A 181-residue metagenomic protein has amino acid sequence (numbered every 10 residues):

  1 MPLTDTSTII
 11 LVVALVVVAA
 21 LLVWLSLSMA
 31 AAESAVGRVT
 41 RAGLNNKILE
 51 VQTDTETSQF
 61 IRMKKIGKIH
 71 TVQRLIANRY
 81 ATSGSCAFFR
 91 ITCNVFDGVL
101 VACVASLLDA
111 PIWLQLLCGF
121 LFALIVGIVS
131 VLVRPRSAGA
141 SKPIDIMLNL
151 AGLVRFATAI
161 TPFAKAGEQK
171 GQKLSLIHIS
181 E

Functional and structural regions predicted by a protein language model:
M1-L176, S180: Membrane-embedded alpha-helical segments of inner-membrane proteins
